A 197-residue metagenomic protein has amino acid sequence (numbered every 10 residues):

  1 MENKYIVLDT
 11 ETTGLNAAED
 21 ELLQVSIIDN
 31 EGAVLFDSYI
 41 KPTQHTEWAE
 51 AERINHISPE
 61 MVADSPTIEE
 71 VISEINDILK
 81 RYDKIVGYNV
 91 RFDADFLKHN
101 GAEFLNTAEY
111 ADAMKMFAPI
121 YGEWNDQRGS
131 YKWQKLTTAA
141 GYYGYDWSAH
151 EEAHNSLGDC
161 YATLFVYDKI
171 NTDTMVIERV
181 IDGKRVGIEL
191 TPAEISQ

Functional and structural regions predicted by a protein language model:
M1, S196-Q197: Short intrinsically disordered terminal tails
M1-T107, S130-G144, S148: Conserved non-catalytic scaffold segment of RNase H-like nuclease domains
K84-F96, G129, W133-S196: Acidic, Mg2+-coordinating catalytic module of metal-dependent nucleases/exonucleases that use a two-metal-ion mechanism
L105-E109, R179-I181: P-loop/Walker A phosphate-binding loop and immediately adjacent motor/lid segment at beta-alpha junctions
A111-Y131: Short alpha-helix plus adjacent loop in nuclease-associated cores
